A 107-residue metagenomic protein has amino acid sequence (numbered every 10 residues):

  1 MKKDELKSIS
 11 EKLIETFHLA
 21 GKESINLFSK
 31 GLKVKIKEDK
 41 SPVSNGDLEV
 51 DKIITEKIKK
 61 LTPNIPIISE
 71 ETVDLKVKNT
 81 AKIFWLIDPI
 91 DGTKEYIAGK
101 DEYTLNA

Functional and structural regions predicted by a protein language model:
M1-I90: N-terminal subdomain of lithium-sensitive/metallo-dependent phosphomonoesterases centered on the IMPase/IPPase/PAP
N79-A107: DPxDG-like acidic metal-binding loop motif
